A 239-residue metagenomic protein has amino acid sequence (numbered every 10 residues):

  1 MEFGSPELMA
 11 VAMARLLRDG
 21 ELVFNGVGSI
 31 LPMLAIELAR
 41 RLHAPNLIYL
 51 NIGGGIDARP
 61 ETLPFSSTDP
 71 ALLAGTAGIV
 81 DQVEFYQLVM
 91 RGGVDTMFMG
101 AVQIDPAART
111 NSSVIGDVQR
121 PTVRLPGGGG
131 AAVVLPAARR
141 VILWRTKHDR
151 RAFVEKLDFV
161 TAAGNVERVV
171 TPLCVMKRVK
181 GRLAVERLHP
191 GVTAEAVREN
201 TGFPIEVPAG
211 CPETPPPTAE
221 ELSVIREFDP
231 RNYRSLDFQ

Functional and structural regions predicted by a protein language model:
M1-G75: N-terminal active-site beta-alpha-beta segment that forms phosphate/nucleotide-binding and substrate-recognition loops
M1-V11, R15, C211-Q239: N-terminal charge/polar-biased segments
L16, G20, L38-L42, M176-V179 (+2 more regions): Change "in soluble alpha/beta enzymes" to "in soluble alpha/beta proteins
G20, P204-P208, N232-L236: Short secondary-structure junctions and interdomain/linker hinges
N51, V134, S223-E227: Alpha-helix boundary/capping detector
T62-E220: Conserved phosphate- and dinucleotide-binding cores of soluble alpha/beta proteins, encompassing both enzyme active
